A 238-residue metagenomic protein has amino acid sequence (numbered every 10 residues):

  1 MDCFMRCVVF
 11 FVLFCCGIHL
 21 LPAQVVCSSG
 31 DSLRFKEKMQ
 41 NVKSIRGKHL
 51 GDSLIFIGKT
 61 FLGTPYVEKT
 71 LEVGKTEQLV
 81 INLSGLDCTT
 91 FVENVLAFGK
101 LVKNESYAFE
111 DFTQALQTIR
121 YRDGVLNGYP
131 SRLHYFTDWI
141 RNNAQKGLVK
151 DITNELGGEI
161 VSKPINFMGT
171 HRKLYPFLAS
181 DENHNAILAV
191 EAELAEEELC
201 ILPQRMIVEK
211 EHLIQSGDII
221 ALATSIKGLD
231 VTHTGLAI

Functional and structural regions predicted by a protein language model:
M1-G30: Bacterial Sec-dependent N-terminal signal peptides
Q24-T90: Cationic-aromatic interfacial patches
L33-K43, G51-I55, K59, E110-T113 (+4 more regions): Generic detector of well-ordered alpha-helical segments enriched in charged/polar residues, highlighting helical
Y66-A195, Q215, A221: Acidic/His-rich structured neighborhood in mature extracellular/periplasmic domains
L199-K210, A223-T224: Short alpha-helix capping/helix-loop boundary micro-motifs
E209-L213, L229: Short, surface-exposed secondary-structure edge patches
D218-I238: C-terminal soluble interaction/assembly domains
